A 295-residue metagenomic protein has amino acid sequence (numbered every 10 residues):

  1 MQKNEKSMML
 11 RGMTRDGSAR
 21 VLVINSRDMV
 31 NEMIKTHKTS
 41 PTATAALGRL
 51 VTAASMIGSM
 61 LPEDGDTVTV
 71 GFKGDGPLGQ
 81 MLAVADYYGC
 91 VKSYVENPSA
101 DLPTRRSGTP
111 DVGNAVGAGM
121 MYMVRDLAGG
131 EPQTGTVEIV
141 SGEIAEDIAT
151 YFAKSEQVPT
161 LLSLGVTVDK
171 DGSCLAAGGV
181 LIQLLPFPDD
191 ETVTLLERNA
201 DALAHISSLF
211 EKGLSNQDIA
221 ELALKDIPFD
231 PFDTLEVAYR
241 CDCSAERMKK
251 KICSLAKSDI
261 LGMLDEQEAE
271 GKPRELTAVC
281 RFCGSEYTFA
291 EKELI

Functional and structural regions predicted by a protein language model:
Q2-D233: Interaction interfaces in information-processing and related assembly proteins
D201-I295: Cys/His-clustered metal-coordination modules, chiefly Zn-binding fingers
